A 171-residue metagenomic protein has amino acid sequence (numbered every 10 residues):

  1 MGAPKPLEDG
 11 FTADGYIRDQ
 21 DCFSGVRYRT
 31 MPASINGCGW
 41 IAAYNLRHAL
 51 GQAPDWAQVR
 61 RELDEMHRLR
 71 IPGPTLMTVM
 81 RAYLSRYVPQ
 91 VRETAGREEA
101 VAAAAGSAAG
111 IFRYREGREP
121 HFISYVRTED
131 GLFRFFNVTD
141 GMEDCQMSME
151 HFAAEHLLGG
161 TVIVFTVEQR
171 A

Functional and structural regions predicted by a protein language model:
M1-L69: Active-site-adjacent structural segments surrounding the nucleophilic cysteine of cysteine proteases and isopeptidases
N45, E116-R118, D140-E143: Solvent-exposed loop/turn segments at secondary-structure junctions within structured extracellular/periplasmic domains
Q58-E99, G106-S107, Y114: Papain-like cysteine protease catalytic cores
T94-R134: Active-site-adjacent substructure of cysteine-protease-like catalytic cores
A104-A105, V126-A171: Noncatalytic regulatory segments and standalone regulatory/sensor domains
